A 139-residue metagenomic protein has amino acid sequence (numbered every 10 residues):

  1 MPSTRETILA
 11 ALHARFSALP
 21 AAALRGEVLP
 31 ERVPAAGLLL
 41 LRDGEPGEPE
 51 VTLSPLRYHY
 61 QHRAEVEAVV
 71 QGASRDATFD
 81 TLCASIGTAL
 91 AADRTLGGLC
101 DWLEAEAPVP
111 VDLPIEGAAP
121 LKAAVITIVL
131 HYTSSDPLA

Functional and structural regions predicted by a protein language model:
M1-V33, G44-A139: Charged, amphipathic alpha-helical segments and their flanking helix caps
L41: Paired acidic/hydrophobic, glycine-rich loop segments that form the ligand-binding mouth/hinge of periplasmic-binding
